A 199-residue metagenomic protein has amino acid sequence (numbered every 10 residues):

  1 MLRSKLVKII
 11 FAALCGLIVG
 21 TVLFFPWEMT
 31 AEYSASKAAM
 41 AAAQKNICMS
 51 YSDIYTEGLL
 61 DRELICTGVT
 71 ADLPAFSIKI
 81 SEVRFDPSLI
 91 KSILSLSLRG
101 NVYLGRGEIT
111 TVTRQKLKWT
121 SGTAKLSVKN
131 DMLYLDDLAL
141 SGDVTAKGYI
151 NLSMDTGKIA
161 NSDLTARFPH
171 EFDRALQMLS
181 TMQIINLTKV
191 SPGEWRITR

Functional and structural regions predicted by a protein language model:
M1-I18, A41, Y55-T56, L138-R199: Extended terminal
C15, V19-W27: Amphipathic/hydrophobic helical signal segments and adjacent flexible N-terminal regions that mediate secretion
F24-I80, L89-S92: Terminal hydrophobic membrane-targeting helix
K37-C48, V112-K118, D137-G142: Short, solvent-exposed secondary-structure boundary motifs
Y51-L59, A71, I78-S95, S121-D131 (+2 more regions): Extended lipid/amphipathic-ligand handling interfaces
C66-V69, L133-L140: Transmembrane beta-strand segments that form the barrel wall of outer-membrane beta-barrel proteins
T67-T70, Y103-I109, R167-P169: Generic short beta-strand segments
R99-K118, T123-K125, D131: Surface-exposed beta-loop interaction hotspot
